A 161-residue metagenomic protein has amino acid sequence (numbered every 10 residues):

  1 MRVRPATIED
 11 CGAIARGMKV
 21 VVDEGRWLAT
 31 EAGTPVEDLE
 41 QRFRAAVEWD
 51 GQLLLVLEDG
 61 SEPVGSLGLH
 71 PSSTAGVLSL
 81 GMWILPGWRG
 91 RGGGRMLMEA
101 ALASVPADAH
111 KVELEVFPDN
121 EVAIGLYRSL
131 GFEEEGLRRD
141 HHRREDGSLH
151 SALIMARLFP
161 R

Functional and structural regions predicted by a protein language model:
R2-R16: A short beta-loop-alpha structural element at the N-terminal edge of CoA-dependent acyl/N-acetyltransferase catalytic
P5-I8, V20-G87, M98-A100, S104 (+1 more regions): Acetyl-CoA-dependent GNAT
E9, A13, A75, E121-V122: Short alpha-helical
G17-V20, S104, L126, L130: Alpha-helical interaction/dimerization surfaces of two-component signaling modules
E62, M82-E99, F117-G125, S129-L130: Conserved glycine-rich acetyl-CoA-binding loop
M96-K111, E133: Conserved acyl-CoA
K111-F117, R128, E133-L149: Conserved catalytic-core motifs of GNAT/GCN5-like acyltransferases
H150-R161: Terminal substrate-recognition subdomain of acyl/acetyltransferases
